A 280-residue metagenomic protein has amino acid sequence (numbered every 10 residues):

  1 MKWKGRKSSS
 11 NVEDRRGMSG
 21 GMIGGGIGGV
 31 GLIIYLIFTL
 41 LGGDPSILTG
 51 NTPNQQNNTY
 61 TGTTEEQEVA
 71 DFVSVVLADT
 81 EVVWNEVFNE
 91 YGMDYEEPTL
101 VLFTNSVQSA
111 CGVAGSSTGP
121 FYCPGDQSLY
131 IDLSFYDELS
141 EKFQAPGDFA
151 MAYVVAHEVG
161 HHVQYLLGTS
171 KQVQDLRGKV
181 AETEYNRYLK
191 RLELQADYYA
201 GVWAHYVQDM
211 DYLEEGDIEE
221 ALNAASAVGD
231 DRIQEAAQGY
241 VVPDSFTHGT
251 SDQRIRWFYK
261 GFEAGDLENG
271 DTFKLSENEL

Functional and structural regions predicted by a protein language model:
M1-G62: Long amphipathic alpha-helical segments used for membrane anchoring, targeting, substrate engagement, or oligomerization
T61-V69, V73-V82, N89-V113, K179-V180 (+1 more regions): Acidic helix-start/capping segments at beta-turn-to-alpha-helix junctions
S74-Y95, R187, R191-Q234: Short helix/loop segments within enzyme catalytic domains that coordinate or immediately flank catalytic cofactors
W84, I131, Y153-L166, A196-D197 (+1 more regions): Active-site recognition of the HExxH zinc-binding catalytic motif
S106-D132: Catalytic zinc-binding patch centered on the HExxH motif and its immediate surroundings that defines zinc-dependent
F135-Y153, E184-Y188: Short pre-active-site segment immediately N-terminal to the catalytic Zn-binding motif
V159-Q174, Q208: Catalytic Zn2+-binding segment of zinc metalloproteases
V228-L280: Pan-zinc metallopeptidase signature
